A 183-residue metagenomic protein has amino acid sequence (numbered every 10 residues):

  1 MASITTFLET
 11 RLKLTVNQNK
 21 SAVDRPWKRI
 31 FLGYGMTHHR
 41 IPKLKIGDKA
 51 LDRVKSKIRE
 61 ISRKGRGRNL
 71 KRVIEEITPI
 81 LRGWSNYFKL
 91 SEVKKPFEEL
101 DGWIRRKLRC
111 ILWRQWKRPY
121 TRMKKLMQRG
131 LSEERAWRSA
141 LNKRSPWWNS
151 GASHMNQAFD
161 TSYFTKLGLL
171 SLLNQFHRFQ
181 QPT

Functional and structural regions predicted by a protein language model:
M1-T183: Non-catalytic terminal/accessory segments
